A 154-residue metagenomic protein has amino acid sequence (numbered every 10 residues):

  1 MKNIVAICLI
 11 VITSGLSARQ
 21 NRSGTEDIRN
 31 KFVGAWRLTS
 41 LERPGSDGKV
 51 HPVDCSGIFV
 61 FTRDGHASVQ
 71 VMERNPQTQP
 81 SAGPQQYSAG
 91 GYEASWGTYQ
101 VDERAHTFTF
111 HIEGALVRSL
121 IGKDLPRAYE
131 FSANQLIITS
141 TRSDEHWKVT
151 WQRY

Functional and structural regions predicted by a protein language model:
M1-I4: Positively charged n-region of N-terminal signal peptides that target proteins for export
A6-G15: Bacterial N-terminal signal peptides
S14-A94, T98-Y154: Lipid interaction determinants
